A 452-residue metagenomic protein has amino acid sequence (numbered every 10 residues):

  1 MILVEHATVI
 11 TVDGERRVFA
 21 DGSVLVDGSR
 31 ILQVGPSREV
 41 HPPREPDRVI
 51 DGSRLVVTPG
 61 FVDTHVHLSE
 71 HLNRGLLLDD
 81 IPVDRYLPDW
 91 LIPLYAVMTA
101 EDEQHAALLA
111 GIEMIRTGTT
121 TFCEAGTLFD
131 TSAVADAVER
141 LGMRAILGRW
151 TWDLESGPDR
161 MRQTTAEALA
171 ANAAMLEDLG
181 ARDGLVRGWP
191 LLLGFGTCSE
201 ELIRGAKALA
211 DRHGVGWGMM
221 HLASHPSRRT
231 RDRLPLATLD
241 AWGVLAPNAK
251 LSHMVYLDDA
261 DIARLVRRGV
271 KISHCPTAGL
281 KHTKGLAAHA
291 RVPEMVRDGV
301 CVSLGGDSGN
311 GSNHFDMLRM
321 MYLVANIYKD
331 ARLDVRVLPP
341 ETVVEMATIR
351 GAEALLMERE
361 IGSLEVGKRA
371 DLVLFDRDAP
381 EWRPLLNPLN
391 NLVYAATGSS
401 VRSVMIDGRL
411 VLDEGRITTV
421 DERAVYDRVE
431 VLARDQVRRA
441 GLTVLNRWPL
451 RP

Functional and structural regions predicted by a protein language model:
M1-G22, V26-L32, S37, P43 (+1 more regions): Active-site microenvironment of metallo-dependent hydrolases
I2-E5, H41-Y86, L108, I115-R116: Replace "His-x-His-based motif
A7, V24, S29, R54 (+14 more regions): Divalent metal-coordination and catalytic microenvironments
L72-Q104, R149-A166, P226-N248, R268-K271 (+1 more regions): Active-site gating loops and adjacent loop-to-helix segments of metal-dependent hydrolytic enzymes
R74-M143, A168-R182, E430-D435, G441: Alpha-helical scaffold segments that flank or form the walls of functional sites
V134-I262: Metal-coordinating catalytic core of metallo-dependent amide/deamination hydrolases
P226-L236, D261-R267, T283-M295, N310-K329: Histidine/acidic-residue-rich catalytic or RNA/ligand-binding cores of hydrolases and nuclease-related proteins
A241-N248, P293-W382, A395: His/Asp/Glu-enriched, well-ordered alpha-helical/loop segment that forms or immediately abuts the divalent-metal
